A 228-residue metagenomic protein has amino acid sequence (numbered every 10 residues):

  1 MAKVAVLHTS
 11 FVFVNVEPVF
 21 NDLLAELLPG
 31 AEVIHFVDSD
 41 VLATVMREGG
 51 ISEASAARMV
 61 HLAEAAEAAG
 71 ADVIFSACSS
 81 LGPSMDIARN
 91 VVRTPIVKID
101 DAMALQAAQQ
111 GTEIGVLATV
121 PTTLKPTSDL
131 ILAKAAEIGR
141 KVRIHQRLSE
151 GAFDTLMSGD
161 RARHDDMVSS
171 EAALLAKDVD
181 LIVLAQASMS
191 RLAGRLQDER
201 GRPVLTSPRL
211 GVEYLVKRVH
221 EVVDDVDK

Functional and structural regions predicted by a protein language model:
M1-K228: Non-catalytic structural scaffold of enzyme domains
